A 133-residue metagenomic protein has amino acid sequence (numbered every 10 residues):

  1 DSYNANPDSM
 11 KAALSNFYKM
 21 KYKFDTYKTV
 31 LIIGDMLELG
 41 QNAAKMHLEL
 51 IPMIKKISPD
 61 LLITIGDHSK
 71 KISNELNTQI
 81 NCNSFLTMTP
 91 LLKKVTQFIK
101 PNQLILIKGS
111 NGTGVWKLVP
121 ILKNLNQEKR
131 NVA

Functional and structural regions predicted by a protein language model:
S2-A133: ATP-dependent carboxylate-amine ligase
